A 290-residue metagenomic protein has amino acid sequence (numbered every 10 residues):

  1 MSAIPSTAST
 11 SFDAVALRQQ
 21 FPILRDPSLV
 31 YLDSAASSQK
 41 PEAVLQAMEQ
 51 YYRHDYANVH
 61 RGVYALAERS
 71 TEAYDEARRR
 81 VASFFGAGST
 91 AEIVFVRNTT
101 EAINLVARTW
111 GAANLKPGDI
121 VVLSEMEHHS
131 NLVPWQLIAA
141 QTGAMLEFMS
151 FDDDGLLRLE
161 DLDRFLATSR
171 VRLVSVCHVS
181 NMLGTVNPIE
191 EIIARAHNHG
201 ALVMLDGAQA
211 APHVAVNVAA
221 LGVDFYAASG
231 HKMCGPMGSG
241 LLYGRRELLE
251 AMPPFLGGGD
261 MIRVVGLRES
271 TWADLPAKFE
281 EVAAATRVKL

Functional and structural regions predicted by a protein language model:
M1-L290: Pyridoxal 5′-phosphate
